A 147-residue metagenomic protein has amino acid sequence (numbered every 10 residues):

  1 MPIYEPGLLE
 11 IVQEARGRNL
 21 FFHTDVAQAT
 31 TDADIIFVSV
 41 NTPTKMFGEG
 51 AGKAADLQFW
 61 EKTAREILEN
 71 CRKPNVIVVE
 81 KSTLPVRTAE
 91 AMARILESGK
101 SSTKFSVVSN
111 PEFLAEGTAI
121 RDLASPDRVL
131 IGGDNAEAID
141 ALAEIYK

Functional and structural regions predicted by a protein language model:
M1-I35, N41-A54, S98-G99: Conserved N-terminal Rossmann-fold NAD(P) cofactor-binding segment
A29, P85-T88, A138: Alpha-helix N-cap/loop-to-helix initiation residues
T31, C71-K73, K147: Short conserved AdoMet
D32-A33, N75, P126: Local beta-strand N-terminus motif with an aromatic residue
A33, V38-V40, S82, G133-D134: Glycine-rich, N-terminal phosphate-binding loop of Rossmann-like dinucleotide-binding domains
A33-I36, V79, V107, L142: Buried hydrophobic positions in well-ordered alpha/beta secondary-structure cores of metabolic enzymes
T44-F113: Rossmann-like NAD(P)(H) cofactor-binding subdomain of soluble oxidoreductases
A91-N110, L114-K147: Internal alpha-helical scaffold of NAD(P)-dependent oxidoreductase catalytic cores
